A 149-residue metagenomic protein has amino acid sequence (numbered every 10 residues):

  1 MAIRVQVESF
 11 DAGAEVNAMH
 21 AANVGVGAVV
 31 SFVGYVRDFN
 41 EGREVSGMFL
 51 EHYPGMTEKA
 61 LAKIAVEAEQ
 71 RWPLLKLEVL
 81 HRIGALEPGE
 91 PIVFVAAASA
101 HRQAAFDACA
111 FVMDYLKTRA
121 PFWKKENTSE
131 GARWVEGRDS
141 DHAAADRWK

Functional and structural regions predicted by a protein language model:
M1-I92, F106-A110, D114-K149: N-terminal, polar/charged subdomain of small-to-medium soluble alpha/beta proteins
I92-S99: Short glycine-rich or small-residue beta-strand-to-loop segments that form or flank ligand, phosphate, metal/Fe-S
